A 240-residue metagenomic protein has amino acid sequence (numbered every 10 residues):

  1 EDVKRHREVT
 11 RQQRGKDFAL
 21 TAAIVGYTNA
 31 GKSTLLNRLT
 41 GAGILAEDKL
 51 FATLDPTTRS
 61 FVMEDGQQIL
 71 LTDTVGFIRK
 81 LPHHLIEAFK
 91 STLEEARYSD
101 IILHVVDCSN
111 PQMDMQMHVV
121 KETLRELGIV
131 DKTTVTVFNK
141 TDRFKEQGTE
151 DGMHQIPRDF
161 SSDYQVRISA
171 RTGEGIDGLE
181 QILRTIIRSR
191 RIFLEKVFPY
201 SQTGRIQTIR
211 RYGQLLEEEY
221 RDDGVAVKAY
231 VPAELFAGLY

Functional and structural regions predicted by a protein language model:
E1-A30, L36-N37, G41, P111 (+1 more regions): C-terminal-of-GTPase-core extension/linker across diverse P-loop GTPases
E1-I102: Conserved G1/Walker A P-loop phosphate-binding module
D48, D114, G173: Electropositive phosphate-/nucleotide-binding environments in soluble metabolic enzymes
T57, H83-E95, V105-G128: Conserved catalytic-core segment of NTP-binding enzymes
L71, V105, V137: Generic enzyme active-site microenvironment
T74, C108, K140: Walker B catalytic acidic pair
I101-D107, Y164-V166: Short, flexible active-site loops
